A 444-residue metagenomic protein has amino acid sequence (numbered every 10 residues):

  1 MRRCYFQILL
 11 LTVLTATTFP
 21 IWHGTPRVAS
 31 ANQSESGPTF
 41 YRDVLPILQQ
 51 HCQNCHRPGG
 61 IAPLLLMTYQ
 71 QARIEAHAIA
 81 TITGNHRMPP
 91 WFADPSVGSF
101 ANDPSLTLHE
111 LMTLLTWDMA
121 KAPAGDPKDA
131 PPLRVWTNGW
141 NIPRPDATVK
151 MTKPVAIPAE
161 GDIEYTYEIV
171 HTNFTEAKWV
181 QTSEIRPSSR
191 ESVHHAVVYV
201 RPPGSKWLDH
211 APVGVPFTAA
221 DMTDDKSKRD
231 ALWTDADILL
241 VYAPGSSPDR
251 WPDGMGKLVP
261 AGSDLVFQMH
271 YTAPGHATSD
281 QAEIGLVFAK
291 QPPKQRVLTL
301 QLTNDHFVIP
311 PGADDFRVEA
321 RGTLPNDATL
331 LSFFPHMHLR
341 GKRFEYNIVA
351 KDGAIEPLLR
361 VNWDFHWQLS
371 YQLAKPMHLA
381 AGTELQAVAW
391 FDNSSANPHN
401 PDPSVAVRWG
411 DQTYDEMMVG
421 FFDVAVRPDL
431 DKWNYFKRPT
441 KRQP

Functional and structural regions predicted by a protein language model:
M1-C4: Positively charged n-region of N-terminal signal peptides that target proteins for export
I8, S34-S36, D352, P444: Intrinsic disorder/low-complexity segments enriched in polar/small residues
I8-H23: Bacterial N-terminal signal peptides
L9-V13, T81, P104-T107, A130 (+2 more regions): Alpha-helical interaction segments
L10-L11, L45-P46, S96, S105 (+3 more regions): Short linear sequence elements within intrinsically disordered, low-complexity coil regions
T15-A16, Q33, E110, L133 (+4 more regions): Intrinsically disordered, low-complexity regions enriched in Ser/Pro/Gly/Gln/His and often acidic
F19-F174, R186, H195, G262-Q268 (+1 more regions): Aromatic- and Gly/Pro-enriched helix-to-coil junctions and flexible linker segments
I142-W433, R438-P444: His-enriched metal-coordination microenvironments in redox/metal-binding proteins
